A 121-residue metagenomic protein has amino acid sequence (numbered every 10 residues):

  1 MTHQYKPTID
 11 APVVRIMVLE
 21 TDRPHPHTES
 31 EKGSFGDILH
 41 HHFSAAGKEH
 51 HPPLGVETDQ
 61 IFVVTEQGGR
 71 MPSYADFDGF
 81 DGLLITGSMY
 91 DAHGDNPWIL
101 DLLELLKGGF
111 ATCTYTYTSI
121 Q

Functional and structural regions predicted by a protein language model:
M1-T112: N-terminal beta1-alpha1 cap of cysteine-dependent amidohydrolase-like domains
F110-Q121: Catalytic nucleophile loop
